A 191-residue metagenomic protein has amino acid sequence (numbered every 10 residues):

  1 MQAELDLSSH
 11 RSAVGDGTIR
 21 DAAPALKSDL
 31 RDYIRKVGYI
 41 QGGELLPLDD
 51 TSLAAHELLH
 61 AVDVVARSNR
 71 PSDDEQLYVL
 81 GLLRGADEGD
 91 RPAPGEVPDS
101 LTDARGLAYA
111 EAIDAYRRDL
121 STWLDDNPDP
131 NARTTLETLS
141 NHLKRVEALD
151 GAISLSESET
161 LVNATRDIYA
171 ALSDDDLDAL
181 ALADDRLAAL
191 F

Functional and structural regions predicted by a protein language model:
M1-I19: N-terminal cysteine/histidine-rich coordination modules
K27-F191: Domain-scale terminal segments
